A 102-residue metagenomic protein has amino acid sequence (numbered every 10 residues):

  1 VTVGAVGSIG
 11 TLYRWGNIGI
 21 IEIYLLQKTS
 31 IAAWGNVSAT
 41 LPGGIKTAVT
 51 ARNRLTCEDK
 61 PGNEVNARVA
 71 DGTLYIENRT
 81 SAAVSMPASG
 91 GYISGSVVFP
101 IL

Functional and structural regions predicted by a protein language model:
V1-G16, Y24-T47, S81-S89: Surface-exposed ligand/attachment interfaces on beta-rich extracellular proteins
I9-R14, E64-A70: Short, exposed beta-strand/loop patches in secreted or surface proteins that constitute
Y13, Y75, V98-P100: Generic structural detector for well-ordered beta-strands
G19-I21, T73-Y75: Hydrophobic residues embedded in beta-strands of well-ordered beta-sheets
I20-E22, T40, S96-P100: Residues within well-ordered beta-strands of beta-sheet-rich folds
P42-K60: Solvent-exposed beta-hairpin/edge-strand motifs
S85-L102: Short, structured beta-strand segments at or near domain termini in extracellular proteins/domains
